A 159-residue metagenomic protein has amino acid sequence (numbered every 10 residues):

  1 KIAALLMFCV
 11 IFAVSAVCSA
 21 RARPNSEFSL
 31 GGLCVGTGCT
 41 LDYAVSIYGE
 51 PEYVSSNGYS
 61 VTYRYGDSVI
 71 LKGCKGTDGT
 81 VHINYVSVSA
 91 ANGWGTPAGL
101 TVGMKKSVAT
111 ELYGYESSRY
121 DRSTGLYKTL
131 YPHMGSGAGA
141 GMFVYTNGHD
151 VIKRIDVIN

Functional and structural regions predicted by a protein language model:
L5-V14: Bacterial N-terminal signal peptides
V14-S26: Sec-dependent signal peptide cleavage junction
A22, C39-V81, L100-N159: A cross-family detector of function-defining hotspots
F28-V35, G93-L100: Second-shell loop/turn segments in exported
Y85-W94, V102, K106: A low-complexity, Ser/Thr/Gly/Pro-enriched, surface-exposed linker/loop concept that marks segments flanking
